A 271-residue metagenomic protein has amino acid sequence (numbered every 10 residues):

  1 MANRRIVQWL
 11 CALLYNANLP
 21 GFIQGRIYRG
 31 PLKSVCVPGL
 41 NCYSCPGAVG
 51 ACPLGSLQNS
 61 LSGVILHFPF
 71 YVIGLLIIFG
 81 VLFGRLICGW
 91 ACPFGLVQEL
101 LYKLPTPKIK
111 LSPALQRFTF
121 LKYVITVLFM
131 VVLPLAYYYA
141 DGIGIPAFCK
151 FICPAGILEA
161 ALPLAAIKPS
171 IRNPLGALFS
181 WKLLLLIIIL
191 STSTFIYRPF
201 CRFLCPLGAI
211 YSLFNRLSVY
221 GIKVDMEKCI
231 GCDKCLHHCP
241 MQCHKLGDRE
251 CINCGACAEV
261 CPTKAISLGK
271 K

Functional and structural regions predicted by a protein language model:
M1-Q242, R249-E250, G255-K271: Non-ligating segments of multi-cofactor redox enzymes
